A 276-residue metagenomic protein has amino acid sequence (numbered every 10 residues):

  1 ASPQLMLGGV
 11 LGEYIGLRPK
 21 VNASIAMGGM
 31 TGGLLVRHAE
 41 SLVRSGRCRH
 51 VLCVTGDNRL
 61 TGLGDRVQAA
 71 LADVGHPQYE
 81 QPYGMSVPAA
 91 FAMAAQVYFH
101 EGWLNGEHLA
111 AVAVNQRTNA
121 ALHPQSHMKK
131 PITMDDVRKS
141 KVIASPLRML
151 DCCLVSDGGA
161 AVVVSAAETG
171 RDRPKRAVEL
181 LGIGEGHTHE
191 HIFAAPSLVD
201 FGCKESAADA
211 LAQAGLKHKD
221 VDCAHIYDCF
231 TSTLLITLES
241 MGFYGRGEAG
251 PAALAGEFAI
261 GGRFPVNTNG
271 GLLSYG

Functional and structural regions predicted by a protein language model:
A1, V21-A26, V51-G56, E107-V114 (+4 more regions): Beta-strand segments within the central parallel beta-sheet cores of soluble alpha/beta enzyme folds
A1-R37, L42-Q68, D220-S240: Conserved beta-ketoacyl condensing-enzyme motif
S2-N22, L71-E101, G106-Q116, A120-I132 (+2 more regions): Active-site-proximal gating segment of KS-fold condensing enzymes and close homologs
L7, L35-H38, F91-A95, D200-A214: Short, well-ordered amphipathic alpha-helical segments that serve as non-catalytic structural scaffolds within diverse
N22-G32, P82-V87, S140, C153-L154 (+1 more regions): Active-site nucleophile and cofactor-binding loops and adjacent substrate-binding regions of central metabolic enzymes
M27-D57, P88-L122, V162-E168, G276: Active-site-proximal alpha-helical scaffold in enzymes
P77-Q81, A110-V112, V142-D209, E257-N269 (+1 more regions): Condensing-enzyme catalytic core mediating Claisen C-C bond formation in acyl metabolism
Y98-N105, S206-D220: Phosphate/pyrophosphate-binding loops at sites that engage ATP/ADP/AMP, CoA/4′-phosphopantetheine, polyphosphate
